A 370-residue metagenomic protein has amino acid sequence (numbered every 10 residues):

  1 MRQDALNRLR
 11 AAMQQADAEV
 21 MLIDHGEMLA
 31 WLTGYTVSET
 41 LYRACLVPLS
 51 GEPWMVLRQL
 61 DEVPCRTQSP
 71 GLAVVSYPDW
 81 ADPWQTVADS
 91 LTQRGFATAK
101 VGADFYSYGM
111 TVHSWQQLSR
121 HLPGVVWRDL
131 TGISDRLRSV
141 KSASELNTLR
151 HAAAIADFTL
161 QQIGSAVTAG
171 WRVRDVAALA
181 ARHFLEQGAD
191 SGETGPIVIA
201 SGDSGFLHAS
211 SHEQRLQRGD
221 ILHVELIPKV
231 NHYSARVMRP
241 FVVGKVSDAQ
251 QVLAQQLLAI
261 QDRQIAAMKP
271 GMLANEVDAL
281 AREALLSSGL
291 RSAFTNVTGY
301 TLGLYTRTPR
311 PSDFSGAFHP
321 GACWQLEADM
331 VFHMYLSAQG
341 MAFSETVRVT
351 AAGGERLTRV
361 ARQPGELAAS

Functional and structural regions predicted by a protein language model:
M1-S370: Active-site neighborhoods and metal-handling regions in enzymes and metal-associated proteins
